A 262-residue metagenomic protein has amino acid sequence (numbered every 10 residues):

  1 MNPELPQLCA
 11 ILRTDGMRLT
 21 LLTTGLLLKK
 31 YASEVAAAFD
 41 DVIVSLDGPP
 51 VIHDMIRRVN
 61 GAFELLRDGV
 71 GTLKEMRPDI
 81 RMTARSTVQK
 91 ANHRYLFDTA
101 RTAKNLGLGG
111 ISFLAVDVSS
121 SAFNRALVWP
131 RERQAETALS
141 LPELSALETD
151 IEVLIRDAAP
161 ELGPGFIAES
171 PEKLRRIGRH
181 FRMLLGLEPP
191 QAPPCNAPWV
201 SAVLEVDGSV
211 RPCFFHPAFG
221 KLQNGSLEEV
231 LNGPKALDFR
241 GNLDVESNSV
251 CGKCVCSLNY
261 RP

Functional and structural regions predicted by a protein language model:
M1-L22, L26-A38: Conserved Radical SAM active-site core
M1-P3, L28-K29, K90-R94, Y260: Acidic-and-aromatic substrate-binding clefts and catalytic sites of carbohydrate-active enzymes
D15-R18, A38-N196, V200-S201, E205-V206 (+2 more regions): Radical SAM enzyme [4Fe-4S]-AdoMet core and its adjacent flexible, acidic and glycine-rich loops/tails across
T23, V88-N92, L243: Structured beta->alpha junctions
L26-L28, V88, V116, L222: Hydrophobic pocket-lining residues within nucleotide cofactor-binding pockets
Y31, I52, I56, V230: Residues that scaffold the ATP/ADP-binding catalytic core of kinase and kinase-like folds
L185-P198, A202-P262: Flexible mid-to-C-terminal extensions adjoining Fe-S/redox cofactors in radical SAM and related proteins
